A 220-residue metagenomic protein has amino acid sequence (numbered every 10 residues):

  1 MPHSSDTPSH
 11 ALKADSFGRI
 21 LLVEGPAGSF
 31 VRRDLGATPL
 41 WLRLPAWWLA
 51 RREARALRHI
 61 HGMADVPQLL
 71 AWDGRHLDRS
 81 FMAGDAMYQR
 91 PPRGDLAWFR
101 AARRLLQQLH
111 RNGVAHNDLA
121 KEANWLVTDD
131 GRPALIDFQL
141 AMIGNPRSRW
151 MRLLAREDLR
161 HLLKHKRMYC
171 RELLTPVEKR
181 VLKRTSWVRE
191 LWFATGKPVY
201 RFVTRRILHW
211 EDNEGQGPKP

Functional and structural regions predicted by a protein language model:
S5-R58: ATP-binding glycine-rich loop module of kinase domains
L22, S29-R33, V66, D78 (+1 more regions): Short hydrophobic-acidic sequence motifs that mark active-site Asp/Glu residues
L22-G25, D34, A71, S80-F81 (+1 more regions): Conserved hydrophobic "DFG−1" position in protein kinase catalytic cores
G36, A46-A50, A56-A101, L105: Conserved structural core of kinase catalytic domains
P39-R43, Y88-Q89, G144-P146: A short acidic, helix-capping loop that chelates divalent metal ions and anchors anionic groups
R111-T128: Catalytic-loop of the protein kinase fold
T128-P220: C-lobe/activation-segment region of protein kinase-like
